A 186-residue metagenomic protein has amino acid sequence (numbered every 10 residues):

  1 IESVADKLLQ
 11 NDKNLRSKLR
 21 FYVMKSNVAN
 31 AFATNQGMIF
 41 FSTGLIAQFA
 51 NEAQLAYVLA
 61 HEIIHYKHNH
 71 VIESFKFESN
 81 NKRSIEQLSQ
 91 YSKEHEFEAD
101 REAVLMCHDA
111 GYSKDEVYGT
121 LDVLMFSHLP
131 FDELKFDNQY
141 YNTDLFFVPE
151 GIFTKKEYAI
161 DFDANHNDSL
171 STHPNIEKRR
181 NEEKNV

Functional and structural regions predicted by a protein language model:
E2-V186: A Zn2+-metalloprotease active-site environment signal
